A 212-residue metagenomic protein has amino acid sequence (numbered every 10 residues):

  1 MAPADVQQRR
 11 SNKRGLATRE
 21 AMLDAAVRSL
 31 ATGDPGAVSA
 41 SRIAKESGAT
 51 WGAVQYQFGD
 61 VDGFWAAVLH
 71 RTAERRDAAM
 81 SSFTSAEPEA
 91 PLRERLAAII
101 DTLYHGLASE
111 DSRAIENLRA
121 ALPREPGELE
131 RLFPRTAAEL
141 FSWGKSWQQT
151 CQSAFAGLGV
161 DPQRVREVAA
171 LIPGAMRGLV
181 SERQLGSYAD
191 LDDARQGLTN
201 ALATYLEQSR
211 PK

Functional and structural regions predicted by a protein language model:
M1-G33, A37-E46, G63-A66: Basic, helix-initiating cap at the start of DNA-binding domains
M1-V6, T102-H105, K145-V160, A170 (+2 more regions): C-terminal peripheral helix-coil segments that are non-catalytic and often amphipathic
A21, A25-G33, A78-F83, L118 (+2 more regions): Solvent-exposed, amphipathic alpha-helical segments
K45, G59, H70: Residue-level detection of the helix-turn-helix DNA-binding "recognition helix"
S47-F58: Short hydrophobic/aromatic patch on the recognition helix
A67, S81-A114, V168-I172, R195: Hydrophobic alpha-helical connector segments
H70-R76: Short, basic, alpha-helical segments at the C-terminal edge of helix-turn-helix-like DNA-binding modules
D77-S81, A108-L118, P126-G157, E167-A170 (+1 more regions): Amphipathic alpha-helical packing segments from all-alpha helical-bundle domains
